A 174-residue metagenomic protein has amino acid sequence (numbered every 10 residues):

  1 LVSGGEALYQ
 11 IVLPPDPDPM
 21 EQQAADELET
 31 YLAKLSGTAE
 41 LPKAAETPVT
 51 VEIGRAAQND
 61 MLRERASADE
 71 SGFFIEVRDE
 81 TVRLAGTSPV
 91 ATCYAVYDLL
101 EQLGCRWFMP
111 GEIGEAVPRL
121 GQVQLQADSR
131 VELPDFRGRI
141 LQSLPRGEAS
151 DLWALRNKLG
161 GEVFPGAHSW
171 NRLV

Functional and structural regions predicted by a protein language model:
L1-F74, P118-V131: Acidic, contiguous N-terminal accessory segments
A24-E27, Y31, A66-V174: Feature activates predominantly on carbohydrate-active enzymes
